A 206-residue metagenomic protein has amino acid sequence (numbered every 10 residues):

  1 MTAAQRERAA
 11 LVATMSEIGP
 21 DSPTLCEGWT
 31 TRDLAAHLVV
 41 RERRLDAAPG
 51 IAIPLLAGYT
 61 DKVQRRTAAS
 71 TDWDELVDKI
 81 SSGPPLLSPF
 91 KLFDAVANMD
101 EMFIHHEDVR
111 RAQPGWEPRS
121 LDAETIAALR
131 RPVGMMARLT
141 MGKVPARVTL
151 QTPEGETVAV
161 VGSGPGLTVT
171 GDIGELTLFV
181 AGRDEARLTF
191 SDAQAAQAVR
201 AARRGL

Functional and structural regions predicted by a protein language model:
M1-G50: An N-terminal domain-cap segment
A3, I18, R44-Y59, E75 (+1 more regions): Structured surface interface patches that mediate subunit assembly and partner/cofactor docking
A3-E7, C26-T30, R65-A68, F93-A97 (+1 more regions): Short, contiguous, pocket-lining structural segments that sit at or immediately flank catalytic/ligand-binding sites
A4-A13, A68-I80: Short, charged, amphipathic alpha-helices and their helix-cap/turn boundaries
T30-T31, D72, D172: Short, structural beta-strand-to-alpha-helix junction motif
L55-T71: C-terminal end-helix/capping segment
